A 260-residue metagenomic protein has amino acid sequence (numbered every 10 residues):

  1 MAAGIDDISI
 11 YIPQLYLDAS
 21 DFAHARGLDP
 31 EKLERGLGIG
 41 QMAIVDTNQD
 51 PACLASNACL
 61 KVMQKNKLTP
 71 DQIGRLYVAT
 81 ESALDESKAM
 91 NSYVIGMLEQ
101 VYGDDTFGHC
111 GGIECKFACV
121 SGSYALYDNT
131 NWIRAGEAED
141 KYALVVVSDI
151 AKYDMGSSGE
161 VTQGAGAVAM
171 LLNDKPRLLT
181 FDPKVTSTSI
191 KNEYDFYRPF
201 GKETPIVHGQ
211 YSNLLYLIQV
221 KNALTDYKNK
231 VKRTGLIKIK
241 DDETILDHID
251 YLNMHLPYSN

Functional and structural regions predicted by a protein language model:
M1-N48, S157-T234, K238: Condensing-enzyme catalytic core mediating Claisen C-C bond formation in acyl metabolism
I5-D7, L33, V62, I73-L76 (+4 more regions): Buried hydrophobic positions in well-ordered alpha/beta secondary-structure cores of metabolic enzymes
E31-D50, A83-Y142, S148, N260: Conserved catalytic cysteine-centered active-site region of acyl-thioester-dependent Claisen-condensing enzymes
N48, Y77-T80, F107-Y124, G156-E160 (+2 more regions): Cysteine-centered functional microenvironments
A58-G74, K221-D250: Phosphate/pyrophosphate-binding loops at sites that engage ATP/ADP/AMP, CoA/4′-phosphopantetheine, polyphosphate
A79, A143-D149, L171-N173, H255: Short beta-strand segments
D85-G96, Y127, A151-Y153, T186-F200: Active-site-adjacent elements of ketosynthase-type condensing enzymes
D242-T244, M254-H255, N260: Hard-cation-handling environments
